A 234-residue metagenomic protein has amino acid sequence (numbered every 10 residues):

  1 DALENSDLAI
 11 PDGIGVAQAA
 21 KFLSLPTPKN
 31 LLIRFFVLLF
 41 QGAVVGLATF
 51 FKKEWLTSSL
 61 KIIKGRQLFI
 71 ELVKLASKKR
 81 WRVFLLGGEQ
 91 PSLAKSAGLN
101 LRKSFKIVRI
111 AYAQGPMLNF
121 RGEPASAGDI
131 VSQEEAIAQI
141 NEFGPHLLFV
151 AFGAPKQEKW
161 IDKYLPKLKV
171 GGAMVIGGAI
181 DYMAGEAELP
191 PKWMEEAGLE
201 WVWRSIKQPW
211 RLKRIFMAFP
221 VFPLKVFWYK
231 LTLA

Functional and structural regions predicted by a protein language model:
D1-D7: Signature of uroporphyrinogen-III synthase
I14-L25: Short active-site loop/helix that positions an aromatic residue
G15, F152-Q157, A179-I180: Short glycine-rich anion-binding loops that position phosphate/pyrophosphate groups of nucleotides and phosphorylated
Q18, P190-A234: A transmembrane-helix-recognition feature enriched in membrane-embedded lipid enzymes and envelope glyco-/phospholipid
P26-Q139, F143: Conserved beta-alpha
A97-G98, E158-K167: Short Gly/Thr/Asp-enriched flexible loops that form oxyanion-binding sites at enzyme active sites
G115-R121, K169-Q208: Short, flexible loop segments at boundaries between secondary-structure elements
I137-F149, G153-A154, V170: Proline-aspartate-enriched helix->loop->beta-strand connector
